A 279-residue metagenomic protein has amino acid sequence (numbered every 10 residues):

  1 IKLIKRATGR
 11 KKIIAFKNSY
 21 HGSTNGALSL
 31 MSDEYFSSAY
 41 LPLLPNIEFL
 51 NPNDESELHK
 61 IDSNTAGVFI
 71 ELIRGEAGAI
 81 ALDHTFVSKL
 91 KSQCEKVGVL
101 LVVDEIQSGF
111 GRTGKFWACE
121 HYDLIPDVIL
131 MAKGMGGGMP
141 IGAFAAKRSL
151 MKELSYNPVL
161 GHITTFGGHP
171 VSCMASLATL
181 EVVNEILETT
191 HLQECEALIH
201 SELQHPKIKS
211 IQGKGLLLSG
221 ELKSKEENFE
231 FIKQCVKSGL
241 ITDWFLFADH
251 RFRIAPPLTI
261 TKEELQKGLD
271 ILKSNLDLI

Functional and structural regions predicted by a protein language model:
I1-I279: Conserved N-terminal phosphate-binding loop of PLP-dependent enzymes in the Aspartate aminotransferase
